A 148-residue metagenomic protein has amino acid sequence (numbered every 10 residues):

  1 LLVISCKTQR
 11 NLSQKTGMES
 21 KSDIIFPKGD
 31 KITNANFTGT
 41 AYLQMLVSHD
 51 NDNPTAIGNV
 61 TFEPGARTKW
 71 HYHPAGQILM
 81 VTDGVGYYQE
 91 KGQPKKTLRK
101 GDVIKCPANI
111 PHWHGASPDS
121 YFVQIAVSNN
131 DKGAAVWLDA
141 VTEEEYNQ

Functional and structural regions predicted by a protein language model:
I4-S5: C-terminal motif of bacterial Sec signal peptides marking the signal peptidase cleavage site
Q9-P54, A135-Q148: A short, N-terminal "cap"/entry segment at the start of jelly-roll beta-barrel domains of the cupin/DSBH fold
A41, M45, N53, A66-Y72 (+2 more regions): Catalytic core of non-heme Fe(II) oxygenases with the double-stranded beta-helix
N59-E63, Y72-Y88, V127-N129: Short, conserved beta-strand element in jelly-roll/cupin
W70, Y88-Q89, P111-S117: Short beta-strand His + acidic residue motifs that chelate non-heme Fe in jelly-roll/DSBH and cupin folds
G92-N109: Short acidic-glycine-tyrosine-enriched beta hairpin
D119-D139: A short hydrophobic beta-strand segment most commonly corresponding to one strand of the jelly-roll/cupin
